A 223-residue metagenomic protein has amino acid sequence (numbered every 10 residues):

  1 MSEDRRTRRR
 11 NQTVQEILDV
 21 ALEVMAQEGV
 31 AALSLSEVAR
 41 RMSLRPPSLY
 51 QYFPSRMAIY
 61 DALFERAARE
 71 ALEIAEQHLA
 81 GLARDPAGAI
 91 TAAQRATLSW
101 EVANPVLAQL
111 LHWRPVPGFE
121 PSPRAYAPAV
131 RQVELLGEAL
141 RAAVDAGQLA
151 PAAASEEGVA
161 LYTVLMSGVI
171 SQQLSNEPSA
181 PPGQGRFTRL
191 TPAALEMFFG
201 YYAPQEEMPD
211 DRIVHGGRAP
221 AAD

Functional and structural regions predicted by a protein language model:
M1, E134, E138-A146, G168-D223: C-terminal peripheral helix-coil segments that are non-catalytic and often amphipathic
R10-L22, V38, L63-A67, A71 (+2 more regions): Generic hydrophobic, amphipathic alpha-helix propensity
E16, V24-A58, A62: Helix-turn-helix
I17-M25, L33, A67, T97 (+1 more regions): Short hydrophobic clusters on alpha-helical segments that form packing/core surfaces in small helical domains
V20-E28, E70-G81, L165-Q173: Solvent-exposed, amphipathic alpha-helical segments
A62, E76-V106, S155, V159-Y162: Hydrophobic alpha-helical connector segments
R69-E76, E120-A146, E156-V164, R189-E196: Amphipathic alpha-helical packing segments from all-alpha helical-bundle domains
S99-E138, A180, Q184: Short secondary-structure transition hinges
